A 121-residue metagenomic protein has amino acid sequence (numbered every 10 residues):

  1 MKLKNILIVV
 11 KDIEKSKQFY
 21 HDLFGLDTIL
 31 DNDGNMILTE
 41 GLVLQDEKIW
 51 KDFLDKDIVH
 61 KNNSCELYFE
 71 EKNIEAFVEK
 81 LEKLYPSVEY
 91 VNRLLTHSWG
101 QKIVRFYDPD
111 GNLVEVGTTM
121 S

Functional and structural regions predicted by a protein language model:
M1-K15, C65-L67, M120-S121: N-terminal beta-strand motif that seeds the catalytic metal site of vicinal oxygen chelate
M1-L3, V59-S64, H97-S98: Short glycine-enriched loop/turn motifs at secondary-structure junctions
I8, D46, S98, R105 (+1 more regions): Short beta->alpha transition motifs characteristic of CBS
D12-L26: Amphipathic alpha-helical segments
I13, L67-L113: Vicinal oxygen chelate
K17, M36-I37, Q45, V88-V91: A generic "structured core" feature
G25-L30, S87-V91: Short secondary-structure junctions
D27-K61, L113-T118: Conserved short beta-strand elements that form part of the metal-binding/catalytic scaffold of enzyme active sites
